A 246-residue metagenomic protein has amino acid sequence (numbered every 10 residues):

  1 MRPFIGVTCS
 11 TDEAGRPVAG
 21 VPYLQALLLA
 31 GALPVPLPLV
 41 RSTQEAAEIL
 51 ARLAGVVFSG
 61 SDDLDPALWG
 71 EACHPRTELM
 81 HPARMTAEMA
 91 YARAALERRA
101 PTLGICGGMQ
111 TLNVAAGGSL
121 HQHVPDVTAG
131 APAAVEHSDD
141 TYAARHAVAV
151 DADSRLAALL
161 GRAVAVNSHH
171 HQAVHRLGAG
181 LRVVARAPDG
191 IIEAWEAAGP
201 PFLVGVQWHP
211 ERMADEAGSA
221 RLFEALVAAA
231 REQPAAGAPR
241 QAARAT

Functional and structural regions predicted by a protein language model:
M1-L103, N113-H121, P125-L160, A165 (+5 more regions): N-terminal beta1-alpha1 cap of cysteine-dependent amidohydrolase-like domains
C106: Conserved G/P- and acidic residue-centered "switch" motifs that form tight phosphate/ATP-binding loops in soluble
M109-T111: Hydrophobic, aromatic-enriched interface-forming segments
V204-W208: Active-site-proximal beta-strand elements of phosphoester/diester hydrolases
